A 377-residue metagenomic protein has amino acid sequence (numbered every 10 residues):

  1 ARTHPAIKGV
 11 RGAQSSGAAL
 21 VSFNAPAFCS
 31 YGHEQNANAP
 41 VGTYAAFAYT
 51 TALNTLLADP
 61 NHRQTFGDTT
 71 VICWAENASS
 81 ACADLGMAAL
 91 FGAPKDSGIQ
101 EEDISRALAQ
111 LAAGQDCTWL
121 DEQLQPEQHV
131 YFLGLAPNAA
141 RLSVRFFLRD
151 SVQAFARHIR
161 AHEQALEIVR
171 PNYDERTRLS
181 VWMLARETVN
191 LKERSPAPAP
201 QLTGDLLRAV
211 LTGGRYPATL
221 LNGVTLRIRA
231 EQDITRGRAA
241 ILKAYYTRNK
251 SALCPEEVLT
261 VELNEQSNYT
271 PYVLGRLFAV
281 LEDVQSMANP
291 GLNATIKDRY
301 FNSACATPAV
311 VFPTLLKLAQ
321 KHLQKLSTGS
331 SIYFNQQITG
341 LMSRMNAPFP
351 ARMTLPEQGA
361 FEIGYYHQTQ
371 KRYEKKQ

Functional and structural regions predicted by a protein language model:
A1-Q377: Extended alpha-helical scaffolding segments
